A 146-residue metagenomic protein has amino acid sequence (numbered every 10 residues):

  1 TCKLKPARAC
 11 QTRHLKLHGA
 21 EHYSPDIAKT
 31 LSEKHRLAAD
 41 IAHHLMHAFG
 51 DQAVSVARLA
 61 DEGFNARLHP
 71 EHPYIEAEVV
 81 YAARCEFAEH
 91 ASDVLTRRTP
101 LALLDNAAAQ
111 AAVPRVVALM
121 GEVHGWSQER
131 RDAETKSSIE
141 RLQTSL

Functional and structural regions predicted by a protein language model:
T1-L146: C-terminal accessory subdomains/tails of enzymes that are appended
